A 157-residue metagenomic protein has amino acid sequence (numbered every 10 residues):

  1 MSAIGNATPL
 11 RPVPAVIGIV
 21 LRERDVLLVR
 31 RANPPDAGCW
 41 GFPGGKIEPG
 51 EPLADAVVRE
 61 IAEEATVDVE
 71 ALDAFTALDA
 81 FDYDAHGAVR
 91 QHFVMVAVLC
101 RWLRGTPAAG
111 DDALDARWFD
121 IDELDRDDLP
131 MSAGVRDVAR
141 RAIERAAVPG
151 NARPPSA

Functional and structural regions predicted by a protein language model:
S2-V26, K46, L99: Conserved N-terminal beta-strand and adjoining loop/helix that marks the start of the Nudix/MutT-like hydrolase domain
T8-P12, C39, A88-V94, A113: A generic structural micro-feature
P14, T66-R104: Active-site segment of metal-dependent pyrophosphate-handling enzymes, primarily the Nudix hydrolase catalytic core
L28-R30: Beta-strand scaffold of nucleotide-dependent catalytic cores
P34-W40: Glycine-rich N-terminal loop/short-helix segment of MobA-like nucleotidyltransferase
W40, P107-A157: Nudix hydrolase/Nudix homology domain
F42-F75: The catalytic Nudix box helix
I47, L78, W102, A113 (+1 more regions): Hydrophobic pocket-lining residues within nucleotide cofactor-binding pockets
